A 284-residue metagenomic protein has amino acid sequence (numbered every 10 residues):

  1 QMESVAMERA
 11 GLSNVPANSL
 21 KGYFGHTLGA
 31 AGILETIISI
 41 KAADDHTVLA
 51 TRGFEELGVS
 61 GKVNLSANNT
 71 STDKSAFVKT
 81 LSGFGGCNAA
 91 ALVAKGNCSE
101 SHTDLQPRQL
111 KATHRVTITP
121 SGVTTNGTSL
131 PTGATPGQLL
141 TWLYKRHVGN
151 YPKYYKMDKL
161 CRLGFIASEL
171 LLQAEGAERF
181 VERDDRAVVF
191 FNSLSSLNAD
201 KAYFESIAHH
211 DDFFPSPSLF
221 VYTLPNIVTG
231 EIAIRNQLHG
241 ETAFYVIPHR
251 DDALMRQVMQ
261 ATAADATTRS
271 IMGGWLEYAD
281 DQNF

Functional and structural regions predicted by a protein language model:
Q1-F284: Conserved "HGTGT" condensation-loop signature of ketosynthase/thiolase-family condensing enzymes that catalyze
